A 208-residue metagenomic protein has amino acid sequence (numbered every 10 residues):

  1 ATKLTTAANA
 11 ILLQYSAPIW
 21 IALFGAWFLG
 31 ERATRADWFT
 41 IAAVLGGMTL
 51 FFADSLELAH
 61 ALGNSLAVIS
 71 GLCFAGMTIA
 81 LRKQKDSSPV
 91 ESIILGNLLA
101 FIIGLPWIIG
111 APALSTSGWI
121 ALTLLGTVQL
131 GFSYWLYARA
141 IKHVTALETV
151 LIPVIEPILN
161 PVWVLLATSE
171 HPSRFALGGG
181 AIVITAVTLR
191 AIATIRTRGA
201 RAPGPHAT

Functional and structural regions predicted by a protein language model:
T2-L4, L23-F24, L50, L66-A80 (+3 more regions): Hydrophobic alpha-helical transmembrane segments of multi-pass membrane transport proteins, especially secondary
L4, G30-R32, D86-S87, H143 (+1 more regions): Helix-loop interface residues and adjacent transmembrane-helix termini in multi-pass membrane transporters, primarily
A8, T34, V90-E91, L147 (+1 more regions): Residues that define the loop-to-transmembrane-helix transition and helix capping in multi-pass membrane transporters
L13-Q14, A36-F39, L62, I69 (+3 more regions): Hydrophobic core positions of alpha-helical segments in small-molecule transporters and transporter systems
A17-F39, I158-G178: C-terminal transmembrane-helix exit sites in multi-pass transporters
I21-L23, S55-A111, L122, G204-T208: Transmembrane alpha-helical segments that form core, pore/gating elements of small-molecule transporters/exporters
L23-F24, A33-A53, S70-F74, N97-G104 (+1 more regions): Hydrophobic transmembrane alpha-helices of multi-pass small-molecule transport proteins
A53, V154-T208: C-terminal-most transmembrane helix of multi-pass membrane proteins
